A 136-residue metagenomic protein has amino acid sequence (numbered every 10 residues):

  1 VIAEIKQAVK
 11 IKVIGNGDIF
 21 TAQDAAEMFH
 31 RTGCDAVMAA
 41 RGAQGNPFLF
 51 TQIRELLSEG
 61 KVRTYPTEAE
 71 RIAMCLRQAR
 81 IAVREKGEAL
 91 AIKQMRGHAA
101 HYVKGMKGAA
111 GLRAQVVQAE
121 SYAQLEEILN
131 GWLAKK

Functional and structural regions predicted by a protein language model:
A3-G15, I19-K136: Alpha/beta catalytic cores of nucleotide-metabolism and tRNA/nucleoside-modifying enzymes
